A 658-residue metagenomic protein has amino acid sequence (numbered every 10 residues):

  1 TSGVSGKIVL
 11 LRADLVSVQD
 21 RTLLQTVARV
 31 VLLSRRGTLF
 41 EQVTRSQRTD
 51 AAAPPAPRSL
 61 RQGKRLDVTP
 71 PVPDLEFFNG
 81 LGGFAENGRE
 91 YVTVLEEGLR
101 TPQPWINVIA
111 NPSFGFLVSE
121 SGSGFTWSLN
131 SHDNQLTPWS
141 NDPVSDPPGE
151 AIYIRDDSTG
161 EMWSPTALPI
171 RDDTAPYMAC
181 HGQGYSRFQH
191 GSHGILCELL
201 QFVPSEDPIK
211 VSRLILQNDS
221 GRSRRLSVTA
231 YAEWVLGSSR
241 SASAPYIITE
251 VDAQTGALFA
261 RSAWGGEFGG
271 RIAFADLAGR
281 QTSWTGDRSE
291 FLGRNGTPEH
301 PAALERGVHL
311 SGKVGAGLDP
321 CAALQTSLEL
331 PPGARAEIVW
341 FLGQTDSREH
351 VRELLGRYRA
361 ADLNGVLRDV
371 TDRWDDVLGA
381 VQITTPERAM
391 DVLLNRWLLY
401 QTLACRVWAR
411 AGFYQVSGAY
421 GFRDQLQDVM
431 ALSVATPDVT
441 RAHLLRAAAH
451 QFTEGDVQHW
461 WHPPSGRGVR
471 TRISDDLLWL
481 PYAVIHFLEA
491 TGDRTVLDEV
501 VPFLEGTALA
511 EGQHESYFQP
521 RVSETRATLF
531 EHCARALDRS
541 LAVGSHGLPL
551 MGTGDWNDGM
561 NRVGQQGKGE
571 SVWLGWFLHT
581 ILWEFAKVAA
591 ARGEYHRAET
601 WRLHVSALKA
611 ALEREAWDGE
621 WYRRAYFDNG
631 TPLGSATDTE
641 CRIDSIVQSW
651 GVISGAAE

Functional and structural regions predicted by a protein language model:
T1-L426, D438-R446, H450, H486-T491 (+1 more regions): Anionic coordination/interaction segments
A175, G184-R187, E206-I209, Q217 (+5 more regions): Hydrophobic, small-residue-rich alpha-helical packing segments that form membrane-like cores
Q217-R224, R348-R352, A490-E499, P520-E524 (+1 more regions): Inter-helical turn/loop segments and adjacent helix faces that build the functional surface of alpha-helical bundle
Y231, Y246, Q458-H459, F577-E658: Catalytic cores of carbohydrate-active enzymes
G333, L432-G547, V572-H579: Aromatic-rich carbohydrate-recognition surfaces in CAZymes
Y414-A419, R423, Q458-D475, F503-E524 (+2 more regions): Carbohydrate-binding/catalytic loop surfaces
G421-L432, D475-I485, S571-A586, E640-G655: Well-ordered alpha-helical segments within folded domains of soluble proteins
F452, T495-V496, L541-G552, E613-W621 (+1 more regions): Proline-centered turn/helix-capping motifs that create local helix->coil transitions or kinks
